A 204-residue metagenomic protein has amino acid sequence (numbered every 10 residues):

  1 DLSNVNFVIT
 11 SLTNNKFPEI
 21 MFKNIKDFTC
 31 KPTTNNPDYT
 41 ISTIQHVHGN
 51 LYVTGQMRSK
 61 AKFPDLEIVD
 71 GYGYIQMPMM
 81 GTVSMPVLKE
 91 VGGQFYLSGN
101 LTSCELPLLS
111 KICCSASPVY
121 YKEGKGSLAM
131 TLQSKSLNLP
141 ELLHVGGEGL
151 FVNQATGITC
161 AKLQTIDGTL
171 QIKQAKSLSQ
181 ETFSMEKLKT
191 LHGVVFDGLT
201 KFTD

Functional and structural regions predicted by a protein language model:
D1-T43, H48-K60, D70-G81, G92-S103 (+4 more regions): Concave beta-strand-loop units of leucine-rich repeat
